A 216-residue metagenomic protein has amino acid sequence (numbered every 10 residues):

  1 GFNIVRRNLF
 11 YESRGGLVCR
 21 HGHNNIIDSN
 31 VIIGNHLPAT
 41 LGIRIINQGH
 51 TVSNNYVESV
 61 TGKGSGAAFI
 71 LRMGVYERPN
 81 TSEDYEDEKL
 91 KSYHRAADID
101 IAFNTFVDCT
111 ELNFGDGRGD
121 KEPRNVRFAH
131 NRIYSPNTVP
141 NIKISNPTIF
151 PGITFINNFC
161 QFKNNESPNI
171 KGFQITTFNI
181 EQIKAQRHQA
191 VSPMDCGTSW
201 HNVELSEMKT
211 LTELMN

Functional and structural regions predicted by a protein language model:
G1-D195: Glycine- and acidic/polar-rich repeat regions and solenoidal domains
Q186-N216: Active-site and glycan-interaction determinants of carbohydrate-active enzymes
